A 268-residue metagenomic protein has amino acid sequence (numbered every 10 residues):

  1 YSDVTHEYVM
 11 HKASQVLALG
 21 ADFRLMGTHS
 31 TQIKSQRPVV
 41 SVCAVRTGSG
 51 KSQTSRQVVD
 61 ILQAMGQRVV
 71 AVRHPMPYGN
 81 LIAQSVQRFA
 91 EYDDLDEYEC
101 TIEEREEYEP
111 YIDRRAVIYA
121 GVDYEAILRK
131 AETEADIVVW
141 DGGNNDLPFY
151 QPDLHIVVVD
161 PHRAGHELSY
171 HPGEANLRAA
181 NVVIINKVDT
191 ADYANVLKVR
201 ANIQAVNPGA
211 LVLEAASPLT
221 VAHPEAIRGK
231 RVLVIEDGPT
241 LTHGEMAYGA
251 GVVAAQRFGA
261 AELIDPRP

Functional and structural regions predicted by a protein language model:
Y1-E7, Q15, T31, V39-A44 (+4 more regions): Flexible phosphate-sensing "switch/lid" loops adjacent to ATP/NTP-binding sites across phosphate-transfer
L17-R24: N-terminal pre-Walker A segment at the start of P-loop NTPase domains
L25-K34: Pre-Walker A adenine-sensing motif
S49-G50: Conserved glycine(s) of the Walker
